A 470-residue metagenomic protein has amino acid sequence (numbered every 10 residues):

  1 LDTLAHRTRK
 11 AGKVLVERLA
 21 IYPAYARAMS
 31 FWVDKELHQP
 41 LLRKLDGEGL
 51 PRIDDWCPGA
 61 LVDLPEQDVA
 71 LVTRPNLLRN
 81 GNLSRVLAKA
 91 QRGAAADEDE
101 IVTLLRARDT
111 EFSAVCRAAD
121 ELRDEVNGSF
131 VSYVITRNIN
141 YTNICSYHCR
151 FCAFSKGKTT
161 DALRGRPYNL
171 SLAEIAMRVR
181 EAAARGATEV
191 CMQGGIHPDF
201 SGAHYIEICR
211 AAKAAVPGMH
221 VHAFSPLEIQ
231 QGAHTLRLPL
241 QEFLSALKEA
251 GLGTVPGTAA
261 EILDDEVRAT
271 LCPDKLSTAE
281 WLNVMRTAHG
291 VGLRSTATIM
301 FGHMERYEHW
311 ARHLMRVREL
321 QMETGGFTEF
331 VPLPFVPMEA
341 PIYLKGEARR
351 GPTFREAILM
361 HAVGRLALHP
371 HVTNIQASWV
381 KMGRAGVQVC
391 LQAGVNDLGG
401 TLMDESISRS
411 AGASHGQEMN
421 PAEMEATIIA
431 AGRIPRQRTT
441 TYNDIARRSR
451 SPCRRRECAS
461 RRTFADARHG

Functional and structural regions predicted by a protein language model:
L1, G93, A119, C149 (+6 more regions): Conserved, mostly hydrophobic/aromatic
L1-D2, V131-R137, V190, V221-S225 (+5 more regions): Hydrophobic faces of well-ordered beta-strands that scaffold small-molecule active sites in alpha/beta enzyme cores
L1-T110, V126, M177, A183 (+1 more regions): Auxiliary Fe-S-binding modules of radical SAM enzymes
A114-T159, P167-Q193, V255: N-terminal pre-triad scaffold of radical SAM enzymes
Y133-G165, H220-Q231, P256-A269, G290 (+3 more regions): N-terminal small/glycine-rich loop or linker at the start of catalytic domains across soluble metabolic enzymes
R137, K156-T159, L163, Q193-G202 (+3 more regions): Glycine-rich, proline-tolerant flexible connector loops at the mouths of alpha/beta enzymes
I175, Y205, L240, W281 (+2 more regions): Aromatic/hydrophobic pocket-lining residues that form the small-molecule binding cavity in soluble enzyme cores
A184-M285, H289-A297, H303-M304, G325 (+1 more regions): Conserved SAM/AdoMet-binding glycine-rich loop
